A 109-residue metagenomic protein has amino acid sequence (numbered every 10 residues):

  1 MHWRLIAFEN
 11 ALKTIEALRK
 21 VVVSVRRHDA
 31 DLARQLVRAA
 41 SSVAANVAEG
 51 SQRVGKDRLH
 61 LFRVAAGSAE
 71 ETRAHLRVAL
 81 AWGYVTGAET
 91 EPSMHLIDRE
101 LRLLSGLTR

Functional and structural regions predicted by a protein language model:
M1-R109: Amphipathic alpha-helical assembly/interaction segments
